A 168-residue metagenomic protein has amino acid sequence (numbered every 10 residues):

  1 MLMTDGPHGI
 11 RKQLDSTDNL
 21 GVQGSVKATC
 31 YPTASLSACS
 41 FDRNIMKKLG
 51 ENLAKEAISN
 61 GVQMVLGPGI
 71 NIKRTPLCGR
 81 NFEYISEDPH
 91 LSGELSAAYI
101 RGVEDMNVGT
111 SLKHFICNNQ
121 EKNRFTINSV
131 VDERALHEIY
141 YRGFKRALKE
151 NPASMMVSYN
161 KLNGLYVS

Functional and structural regions predicted by a protein language model:
M1-S168: Glycoside hydrolase catalytic-domain context in secreted enzymes
